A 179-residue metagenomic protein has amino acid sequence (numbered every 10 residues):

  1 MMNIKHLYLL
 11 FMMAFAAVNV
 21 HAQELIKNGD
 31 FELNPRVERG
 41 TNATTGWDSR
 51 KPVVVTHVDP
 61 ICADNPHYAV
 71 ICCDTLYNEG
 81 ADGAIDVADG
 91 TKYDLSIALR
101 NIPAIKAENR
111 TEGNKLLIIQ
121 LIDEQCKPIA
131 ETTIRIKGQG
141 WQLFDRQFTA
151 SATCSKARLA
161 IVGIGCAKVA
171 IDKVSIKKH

Functional and structural regions predicted by a protein language model:
M1-L25: Bacterial Sec-dependent N-terminal signal peptides
N28, P66, G80, K92-D94 (+3 more regions): Exposed beta-strand and adjacent loop surfaces of beta-rich binding modules that mediate intermolecular recognition
G29-F31, E79-G113, F144-F148, V174: Extra-cytoplasmic beta-strand recognition segments
D30-Y68: Extracellular glycan-recognition surfaces and repeat-rich motifs
F31, D145-K177: Extracellular beta-strand ligand-recognition surfaces/modules
Y68-D89, D94, E124-E131: Secreted extracellular polysaccharide-interacting domains
I119-D123, I176: Conserved aromatic beta-strand anchor motif in extracellular beta-sandwich/beta-rich domains
I122-C154: Extracellular carbohydrate recognition and processing domains and analogous Trp-centered ligand-binding platforms
